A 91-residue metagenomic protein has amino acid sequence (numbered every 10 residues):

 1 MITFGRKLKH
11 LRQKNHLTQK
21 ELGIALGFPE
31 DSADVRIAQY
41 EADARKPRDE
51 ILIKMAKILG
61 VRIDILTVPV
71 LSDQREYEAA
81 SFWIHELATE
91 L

Functional and structural regions predicted by a protein language model:
M1-K14, I24: A short, Lys/Arg-rich alpha-helix, primarily the initiator
T3-R6, L17, S32, P47-E50: Residue-level signal for the short linker/turn that defines the boundary of a DNA-recognition helix
H16-Q39: Short alpha-helical DNA-recognition segment
L26, E41, I51, T67: DNA major-groove recognition helix of helix-turn-helix
D34-V35, A42-K57: Short, basic-rich loop-to-helix N-cap that marks the start of a DNA-contacting helix
K57, T67-L91: Short, charged recognition helix plus adjacent turn of helix-turn-helix-like nucleic-acid-binding domains
